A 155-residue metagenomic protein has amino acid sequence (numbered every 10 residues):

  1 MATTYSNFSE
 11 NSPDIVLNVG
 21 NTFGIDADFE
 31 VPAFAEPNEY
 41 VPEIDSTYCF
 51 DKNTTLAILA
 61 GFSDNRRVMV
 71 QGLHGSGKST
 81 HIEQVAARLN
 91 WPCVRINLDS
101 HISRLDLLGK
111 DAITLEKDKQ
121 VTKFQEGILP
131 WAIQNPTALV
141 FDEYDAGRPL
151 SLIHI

Functional and structural regions predicted by a protein language model:
A2-I153: AAA+ P-loop NTPase catalytic core and its hallmark functional loops
